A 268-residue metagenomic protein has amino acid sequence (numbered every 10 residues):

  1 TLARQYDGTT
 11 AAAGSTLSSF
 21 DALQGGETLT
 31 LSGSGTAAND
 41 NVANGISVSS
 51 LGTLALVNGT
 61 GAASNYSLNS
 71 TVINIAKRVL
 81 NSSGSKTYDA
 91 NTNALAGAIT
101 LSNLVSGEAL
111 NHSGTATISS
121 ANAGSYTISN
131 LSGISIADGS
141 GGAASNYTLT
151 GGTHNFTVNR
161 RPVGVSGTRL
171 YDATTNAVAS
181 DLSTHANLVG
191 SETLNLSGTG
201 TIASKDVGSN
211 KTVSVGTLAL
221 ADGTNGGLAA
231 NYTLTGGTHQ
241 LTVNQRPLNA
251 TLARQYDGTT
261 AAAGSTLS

Functional and structural regions predicted by a protein language model:
T1-S268: Short loop/turn motifs that initiate or flank beta-strands
